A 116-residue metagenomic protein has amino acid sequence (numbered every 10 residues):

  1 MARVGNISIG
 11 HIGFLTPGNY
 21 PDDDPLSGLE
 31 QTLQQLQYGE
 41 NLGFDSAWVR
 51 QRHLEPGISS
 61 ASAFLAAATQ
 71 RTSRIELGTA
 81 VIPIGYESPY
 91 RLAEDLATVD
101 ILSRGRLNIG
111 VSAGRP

Functional and structural regions predicted by a protein language model:
M1-T79: N-terminal beta1-alpha1-beta2 module of alpha/beta enzyme domains
I7-L26, Y86-P116: Flexible, glycine-rich active-site loops centered on histidine and acidic residues that chelate a metal or position
L54-E55, P83-I84, R115: Positions that flank functional sites
G78-I84, S88: Structural motif corresponding to the early beta-alpha repeats
